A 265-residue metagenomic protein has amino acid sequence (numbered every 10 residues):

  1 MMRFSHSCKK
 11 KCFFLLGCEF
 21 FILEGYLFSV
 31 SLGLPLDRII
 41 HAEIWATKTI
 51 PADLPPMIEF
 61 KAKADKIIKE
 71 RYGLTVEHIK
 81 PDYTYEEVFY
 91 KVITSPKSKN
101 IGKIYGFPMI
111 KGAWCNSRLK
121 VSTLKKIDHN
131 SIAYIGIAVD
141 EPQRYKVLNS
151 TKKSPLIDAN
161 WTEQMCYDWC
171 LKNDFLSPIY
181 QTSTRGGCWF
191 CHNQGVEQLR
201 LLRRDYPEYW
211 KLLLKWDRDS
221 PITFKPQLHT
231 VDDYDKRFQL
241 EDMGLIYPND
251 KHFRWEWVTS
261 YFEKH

Functional and structural regions predicted by a protein language model:
M1-H265: Nucleotide-activated chemistry modules centered on ATP-dependent adenylation/adenylyltransferase
